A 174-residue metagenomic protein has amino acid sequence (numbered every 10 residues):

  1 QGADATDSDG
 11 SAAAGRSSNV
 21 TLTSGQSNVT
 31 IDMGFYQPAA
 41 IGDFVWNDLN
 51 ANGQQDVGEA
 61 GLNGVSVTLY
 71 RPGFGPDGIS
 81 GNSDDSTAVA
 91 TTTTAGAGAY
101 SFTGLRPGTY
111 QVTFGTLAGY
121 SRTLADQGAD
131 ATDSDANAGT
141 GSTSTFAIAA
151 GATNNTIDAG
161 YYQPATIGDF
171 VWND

Functional and structural regions predicted by a protein language model:
Q1-G2, G108-G119: A short, solvent-exposed beta-strand micro-motif common in secreted/extracellular proteins
G15, S24-N28, G139-G141, A149-N154: Solvent-exposed, conformationally flexible loop/turn segments
S18, V29-I31, G98-Y100, S142-S144 (+1 more regions): Short strand-edge motifs at loop-to-beta-strand transitions and within beta-strands of extracellular beta-rich domains
T30-D56, S66, T156-D174: A short, Gly/Thr-enriched small/hydrophobic beta-strand-prone motif that recurs across taxa
L49-D56, G73-A99: Short, acidic Ser/Thr/Gly-rich low-complexity loop/linker segments typical of extracellular and cell-surface proteins
N63-V67, G108-Y110: Short beta-strand/loop motifs in extracellular/secreted proteins, especially within beta-sandwich accessory domains
G96, R106-P107: Surface-exposed loops/turns
F102-G104: Short, flexible loop/turn segments at beta-strand junctions in immunoglobulin-like and fibronectin type III
